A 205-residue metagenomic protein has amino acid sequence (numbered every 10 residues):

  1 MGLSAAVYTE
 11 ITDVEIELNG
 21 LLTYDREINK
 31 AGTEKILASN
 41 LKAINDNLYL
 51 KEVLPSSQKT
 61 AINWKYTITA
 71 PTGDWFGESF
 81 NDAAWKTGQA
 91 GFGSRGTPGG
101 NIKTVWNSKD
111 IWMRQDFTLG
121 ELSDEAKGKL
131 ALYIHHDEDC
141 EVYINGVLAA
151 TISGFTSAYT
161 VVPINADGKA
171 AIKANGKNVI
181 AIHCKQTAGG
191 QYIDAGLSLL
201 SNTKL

Functional and structural regions predicted by a protein language model:
M1-W75, S79: Substrate-binding clefts and catalytic carboxylate motifs of secreted carbohydrate-active enzymes
D13-L18, D139-E141, A150, T187-G189: Flexible loop/turn segments at secondary-structure boundaries
Y24-R26, A38-I44, D116-G120, G196-L205: Short beta-strand-to-coil "C-cap" segments at the C-terminal boundary of structured domains/repeats, marking
E52, S56-T72, G77, G88-G91 (+1 more regions): An acidic-aromatic loop/edge-strand motif
W85, K109, F117-L148, I180-I182: Aromatic-lined ligand-binding clefts that engage carbohydrates, nucleic acids, or primary amines
T97-W112, I152-Y159: Extracellular beta-rich ligand/substrate-recognition surface
W106-S108, S123-E125, S157, I172-N175 (+1 more regions): Surface-exposed coil/turn segments at beta-strand junctions on protein surfaces, enriched
I144-N165: Solvent-exposed beta-strand/loop surfaces of large extracellular or lumenal domains
